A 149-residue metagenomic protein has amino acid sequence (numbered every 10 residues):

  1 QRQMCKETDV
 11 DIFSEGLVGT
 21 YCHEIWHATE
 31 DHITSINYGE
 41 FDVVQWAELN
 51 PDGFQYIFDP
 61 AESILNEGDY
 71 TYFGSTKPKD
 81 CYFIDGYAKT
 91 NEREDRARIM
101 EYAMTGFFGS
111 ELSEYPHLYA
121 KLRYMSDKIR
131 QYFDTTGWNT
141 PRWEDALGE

Functional and structural regions predicted by a protein language model:
Q3-E149: Active-site-flanking segments in enzyme catalytic domains
